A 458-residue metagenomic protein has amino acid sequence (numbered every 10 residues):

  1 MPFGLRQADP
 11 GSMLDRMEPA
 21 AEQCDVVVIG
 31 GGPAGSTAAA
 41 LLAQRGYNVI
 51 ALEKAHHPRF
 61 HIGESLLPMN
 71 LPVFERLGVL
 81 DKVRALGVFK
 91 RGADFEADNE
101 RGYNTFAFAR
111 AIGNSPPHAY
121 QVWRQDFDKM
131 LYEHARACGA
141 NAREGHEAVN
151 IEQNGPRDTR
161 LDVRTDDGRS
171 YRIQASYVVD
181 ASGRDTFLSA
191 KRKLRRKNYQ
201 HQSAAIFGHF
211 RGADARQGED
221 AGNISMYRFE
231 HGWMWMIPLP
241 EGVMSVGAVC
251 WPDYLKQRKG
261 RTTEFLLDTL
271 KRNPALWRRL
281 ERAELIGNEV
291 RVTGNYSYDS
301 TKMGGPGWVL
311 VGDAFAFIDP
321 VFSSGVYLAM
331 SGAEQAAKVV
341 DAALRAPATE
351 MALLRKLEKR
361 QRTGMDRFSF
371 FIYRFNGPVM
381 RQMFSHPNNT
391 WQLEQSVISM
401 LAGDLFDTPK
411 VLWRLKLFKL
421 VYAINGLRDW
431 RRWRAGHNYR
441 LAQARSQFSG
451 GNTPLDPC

Functional and structural regions predicted by a protein language model:
E18-G32: Beta1/beta-strand and adjacent pyrophosphate-binding region of the FAD-binding site in flavoprotein oxidoreductases
G35-S36: N-terminal Rossmann-fold NAD(P) dinucleotide-binding loop
A43-I62: Glycine-rich FAD pyrophosphate-binding loop
H61-E100: N-terminal FAD cofactor-binding segment of flavoenzymes
L86, Y254-V339, R345-R355: FAD/FMN-dependent oxidoreductases across multiple families
I112-E133, K256-R261: Short beta-strand to alpha-helix junction loop
H134-L276: Predominantly flavin-linked oxidoreductase catalytic cores and closely associated redox partners
K338-C458: C-terminal helical "tail/cap" subdomain of flavin- and related membrane-associated enzymes
